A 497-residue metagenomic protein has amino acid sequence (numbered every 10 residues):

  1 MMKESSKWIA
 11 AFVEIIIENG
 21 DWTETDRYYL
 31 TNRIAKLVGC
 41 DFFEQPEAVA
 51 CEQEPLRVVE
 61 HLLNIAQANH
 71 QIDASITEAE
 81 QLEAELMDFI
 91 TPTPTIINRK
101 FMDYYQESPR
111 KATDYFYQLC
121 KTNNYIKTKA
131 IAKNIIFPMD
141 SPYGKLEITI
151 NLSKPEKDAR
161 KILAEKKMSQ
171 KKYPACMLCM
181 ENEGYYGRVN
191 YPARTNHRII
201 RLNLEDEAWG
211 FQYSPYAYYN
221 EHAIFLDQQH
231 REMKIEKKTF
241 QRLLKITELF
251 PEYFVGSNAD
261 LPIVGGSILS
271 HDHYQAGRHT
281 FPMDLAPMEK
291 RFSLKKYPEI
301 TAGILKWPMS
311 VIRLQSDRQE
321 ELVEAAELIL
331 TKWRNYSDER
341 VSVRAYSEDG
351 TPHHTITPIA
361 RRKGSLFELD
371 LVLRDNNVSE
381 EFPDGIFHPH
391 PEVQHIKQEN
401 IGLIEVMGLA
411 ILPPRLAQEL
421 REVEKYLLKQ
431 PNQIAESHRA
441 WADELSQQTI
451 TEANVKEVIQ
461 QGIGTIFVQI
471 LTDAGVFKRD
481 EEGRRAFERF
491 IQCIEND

Functional and structural regions predicted by a protein language model:
M1-M233, K306-P308, L322-V323, K332-L409 (+1 more regions): Active-site microenvironments that recognize anionic phosphate/pyrophosphate groups
N196-I200, H230-V255: Helical scaffold of the NTase/Pol beta-like nucleotidyltransferase catalytic core
K238, T247-S267, A276-S337: Catalytic or ion-translocation cores adjacent to nucleophile or general acid/base/metal-coordination motifs in diverse
P262-S270, E348-T355: Beta-rich nucleic-acid/ligand-interaction surfaces
